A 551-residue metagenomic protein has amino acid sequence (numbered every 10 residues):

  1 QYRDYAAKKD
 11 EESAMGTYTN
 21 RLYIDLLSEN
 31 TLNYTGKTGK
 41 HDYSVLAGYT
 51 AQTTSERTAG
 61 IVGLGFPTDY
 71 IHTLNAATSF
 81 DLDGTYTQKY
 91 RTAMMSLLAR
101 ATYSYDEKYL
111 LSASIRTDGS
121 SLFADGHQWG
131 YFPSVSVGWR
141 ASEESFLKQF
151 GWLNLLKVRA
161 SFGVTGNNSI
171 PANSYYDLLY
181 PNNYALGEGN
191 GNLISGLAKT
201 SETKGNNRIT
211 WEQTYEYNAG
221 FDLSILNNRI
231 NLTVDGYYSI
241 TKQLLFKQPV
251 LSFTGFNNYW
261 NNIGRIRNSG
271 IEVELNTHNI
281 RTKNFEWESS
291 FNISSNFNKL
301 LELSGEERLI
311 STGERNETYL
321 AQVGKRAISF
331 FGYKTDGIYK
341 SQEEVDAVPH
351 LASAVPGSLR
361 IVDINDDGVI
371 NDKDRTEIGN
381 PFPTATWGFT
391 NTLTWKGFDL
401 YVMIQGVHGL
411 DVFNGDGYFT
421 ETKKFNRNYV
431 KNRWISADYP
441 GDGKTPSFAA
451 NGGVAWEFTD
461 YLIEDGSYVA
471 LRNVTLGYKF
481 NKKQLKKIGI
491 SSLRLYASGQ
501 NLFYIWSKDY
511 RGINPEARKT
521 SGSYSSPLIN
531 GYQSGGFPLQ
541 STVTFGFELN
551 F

Functional and structural regions predicted by a protein language model:
Q1, D10-K325, F458, L462-F551: Extracellular/periplasmic, surface-exposed regions of secreted and cell-surface proteins
Q1, K396-D399: P-loop NTPase catalytic cores that bind/hydrolyze ATP
Y18, G388-F389: Short secondary-structure capping/turn segments at boundaries of alpha-helices and beta-strands
L186-E188, N192-E202, I240-I263, F297-F382 (+3 more regions): Surface-exposed, extracytoplasmic segments of Gram-negative outer-membrane nutrient-acquisition systems
